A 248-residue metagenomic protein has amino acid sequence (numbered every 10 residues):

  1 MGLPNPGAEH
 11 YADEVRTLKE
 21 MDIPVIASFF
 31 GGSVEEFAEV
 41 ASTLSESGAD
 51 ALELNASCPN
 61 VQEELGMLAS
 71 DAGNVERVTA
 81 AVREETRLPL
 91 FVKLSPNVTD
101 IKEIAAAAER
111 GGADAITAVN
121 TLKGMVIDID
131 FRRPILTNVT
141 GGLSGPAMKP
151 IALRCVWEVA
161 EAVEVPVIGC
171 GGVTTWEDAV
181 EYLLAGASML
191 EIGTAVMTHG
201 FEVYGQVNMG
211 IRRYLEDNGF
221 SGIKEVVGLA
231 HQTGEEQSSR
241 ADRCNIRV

Functional and structural regions predicted by a protein language model:
M1-I23: Glycine-rich, positively charged N-terminal anion/phosphate-binding segment
P4, G172, E216-G219: A structural signal for short, well-ordered beta-strand elements
H10, T17, R77, A81 (+6 more regions): Alpha-helical scaffold segments in soluble metabolic enzymes
K19, G48, R83-T86, I211-G219: Structural signal for hydrophobic packing residues in well-ordered secondary-structure cores of soluble enzyme domains
G32-I168, T174-I192, S238, D242-R247: Alpha/beta enzyme core
I127-G141, L183, A195-F220: C-terminal helical cap(s) of enzyme catalytic domains, especially alpha/beta-barrels
K149, W157, M209-V248: Extended, intrinsically disordered, low-complexity segments
